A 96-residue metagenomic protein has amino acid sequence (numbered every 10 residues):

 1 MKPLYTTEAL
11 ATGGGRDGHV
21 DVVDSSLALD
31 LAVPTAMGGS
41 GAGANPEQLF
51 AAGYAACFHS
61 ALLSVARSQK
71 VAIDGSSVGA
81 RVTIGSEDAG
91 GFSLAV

Functional and structural regions predicted by a protein language model:
M1-A52, H59-V96: Extended beta-strand/beta-hairpin segments
